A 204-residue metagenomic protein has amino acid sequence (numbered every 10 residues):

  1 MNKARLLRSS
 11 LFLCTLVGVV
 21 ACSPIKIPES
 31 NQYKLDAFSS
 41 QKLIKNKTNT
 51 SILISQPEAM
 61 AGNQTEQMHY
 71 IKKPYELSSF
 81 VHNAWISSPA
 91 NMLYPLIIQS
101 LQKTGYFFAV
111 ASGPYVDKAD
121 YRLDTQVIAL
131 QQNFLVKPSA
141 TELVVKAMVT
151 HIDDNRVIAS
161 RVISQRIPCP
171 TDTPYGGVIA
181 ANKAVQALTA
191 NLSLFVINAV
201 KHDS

Functional and structural regions predicted by a protein language model:
M1-V20: Sec-dependent bacterial lipoprotein signal peptides
C22-A90, A199-S204: A structural "domain/chain start" motif
S23-Q41, T104-R156, P170: Surface-exposed short loop/turn segments
S51-Q56, H69, R122-Q126, E142-M148 (+1 more regions): Soluble periplasmic/extracytoplasmic beta-strand elements of cell-envelope proteins
P57-A59, V145, T173-I179: Juxtamembrane/interfacial segments around transmembrane helices
L77-A84, D153-A187, L194: Short secondary-structure boundary motifs at beta->alpha junctions and helix caps
A90, Y94-I98, T104, N182-V185 (+2 more regions): Extracytoplasmic/secreted envelope proteins and their assembly/folding machinery, especially bacterial periplasmic
K103-A109, L194-S204: Surface-exposed helix-capping loop/turn segments at secondary-structure junctions
